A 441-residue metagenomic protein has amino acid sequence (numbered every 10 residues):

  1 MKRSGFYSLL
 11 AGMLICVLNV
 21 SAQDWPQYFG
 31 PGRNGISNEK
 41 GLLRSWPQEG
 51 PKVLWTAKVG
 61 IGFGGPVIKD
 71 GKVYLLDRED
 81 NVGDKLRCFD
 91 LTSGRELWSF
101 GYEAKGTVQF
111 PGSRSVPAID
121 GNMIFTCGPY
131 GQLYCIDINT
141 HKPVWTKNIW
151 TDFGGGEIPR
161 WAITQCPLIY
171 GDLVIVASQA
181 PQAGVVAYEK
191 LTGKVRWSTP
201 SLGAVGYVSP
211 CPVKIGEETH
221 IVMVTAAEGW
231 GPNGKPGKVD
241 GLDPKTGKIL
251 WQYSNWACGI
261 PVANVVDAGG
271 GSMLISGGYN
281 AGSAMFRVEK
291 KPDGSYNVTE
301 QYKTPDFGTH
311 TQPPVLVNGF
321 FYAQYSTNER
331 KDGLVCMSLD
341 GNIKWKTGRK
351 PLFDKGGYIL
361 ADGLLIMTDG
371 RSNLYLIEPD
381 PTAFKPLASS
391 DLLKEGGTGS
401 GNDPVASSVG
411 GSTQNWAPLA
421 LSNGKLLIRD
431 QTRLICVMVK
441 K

Functional and structural regions predicted by a protein language model:
M1-F6: Positively charged n-region of N-terminal signal peptides that target proteins for export
S8-N19: Bacterial N-terminal signal peptides
A22-K441: Noncatalytic, solvent-exposed loop/strand surfaces of beta-propeller-type extracellular/periplasmic domains
